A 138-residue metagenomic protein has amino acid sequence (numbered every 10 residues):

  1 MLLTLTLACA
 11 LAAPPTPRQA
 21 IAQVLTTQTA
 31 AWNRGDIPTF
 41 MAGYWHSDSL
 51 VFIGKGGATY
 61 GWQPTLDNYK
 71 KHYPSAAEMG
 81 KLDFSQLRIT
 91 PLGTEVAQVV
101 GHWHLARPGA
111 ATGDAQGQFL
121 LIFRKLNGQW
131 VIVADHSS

Functional and structural regions predicted by a protein language model:
L2-G43, S47, P64: Short, low-complexity N-terminal intrinsically disordered segments enriched in polar/charged residues
P14, T27-A30, V51-A58, G109: Second-shell loop/turn segments in exported
I37-E95, T112-D114: A solvent-exposed, acidic/Ser-Thr-rich amphipathic alpha-helical stretch
I53, V99-V100, V133: Beta-strand residues in well-ordered beta-sheet regions across diverse protein folds
E95-W103: A short hydrophobic beta-strand element
L105-G109, F123: Beta-strand elements of well-folded, non-transmembrane domains
Q116-S138: Short beta-strand edge/turn micro-motifs at domain boundaries
